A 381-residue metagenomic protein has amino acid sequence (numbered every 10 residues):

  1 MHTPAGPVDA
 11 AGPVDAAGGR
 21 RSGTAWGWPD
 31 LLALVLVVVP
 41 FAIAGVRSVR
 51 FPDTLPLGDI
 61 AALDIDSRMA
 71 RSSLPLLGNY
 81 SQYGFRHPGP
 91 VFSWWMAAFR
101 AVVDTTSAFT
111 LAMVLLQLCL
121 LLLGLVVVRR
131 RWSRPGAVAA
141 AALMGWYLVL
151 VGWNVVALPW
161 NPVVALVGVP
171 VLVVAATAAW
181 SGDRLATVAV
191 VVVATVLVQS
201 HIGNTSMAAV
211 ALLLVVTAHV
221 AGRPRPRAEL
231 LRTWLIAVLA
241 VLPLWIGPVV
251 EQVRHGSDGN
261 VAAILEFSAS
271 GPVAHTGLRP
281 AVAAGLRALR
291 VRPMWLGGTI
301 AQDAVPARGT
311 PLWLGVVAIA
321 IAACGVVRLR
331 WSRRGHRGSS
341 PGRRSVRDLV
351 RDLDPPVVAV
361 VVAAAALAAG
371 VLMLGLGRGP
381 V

Functional and structural regions predicted by a protein language model:
M1-V46, V220-V241: Start-transfer (signal-anchor) and selected internal transmembrane alpha helices of multi-pass inner/ER membrane
V46-R47, A61-W94, A98, V273-A274: Extracytosolic helix-loop segments that constitute the early lumenal/periplasmic catalytic or substrate-binding loops
D66, G222, R232-G315: Transmembrane-lumen/periplasm boundary regions of multi-pass, lipid-linked membrane glycan transferases
S93, T105-T110, Q117-L121, A142-L166 (+1 more regions): Aromatic- and kink-enriched transmembrane "portal" helix at the membrane-lumen/periplasm boundary that abuts
L111-S133, V171: Transmembrane-helix motifs of polytopic, lipid-linked glycan transferases
G124-L148: Transmembrane-helix signature of polytopic, membrane-embedded enzymes that assemble or transfer cell-envelope glycans
L172-A189, G222: Membrane-interface transmembrane helices that cradle and orient dolichyl/undecaprenyl
T187-I202, S206-L213, A240-P243: Membrane-interface alpha helices of multi-pass inner-membrane proteins
